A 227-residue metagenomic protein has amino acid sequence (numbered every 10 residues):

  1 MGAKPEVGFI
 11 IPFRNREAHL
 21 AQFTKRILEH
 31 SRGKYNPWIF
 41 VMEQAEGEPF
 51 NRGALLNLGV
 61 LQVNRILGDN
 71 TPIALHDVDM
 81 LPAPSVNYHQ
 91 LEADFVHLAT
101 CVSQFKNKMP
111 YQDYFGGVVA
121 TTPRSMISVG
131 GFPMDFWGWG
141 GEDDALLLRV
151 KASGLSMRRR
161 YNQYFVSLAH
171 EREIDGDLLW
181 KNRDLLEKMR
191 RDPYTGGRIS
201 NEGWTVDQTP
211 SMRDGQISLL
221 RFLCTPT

Functional and structural regions predicted by a protein language model:
G2-K4, P12, R16, Q22-N36: Short, acidic, metal-binding catalytic loop of nucleotide-sugar glycosyltransferases
P5-G8, W38, A145: Cell-envelope/extracellular polymer assembly enzymes that use nucleotide-activated donors
A21-T24, G33-N70, F105-K106: Active-site-proximal specificity loops/subdomain of glycosyltransferases
G68-A83: Short beta-strand-to-loop acidic/aromatic patch adjacent to the donor-nucleotide binding site
A83-N107: Conserved donor-nucleotide/metal-binding helix-loop-beta segment in metal-dependent transferases, i.e., the alpha-helix
S103-T121, S128: A recurrent flexible, glycine/aromatic-enriched loop bordering the glycosyltransferase active site that acts as
Y114-T122, P133-M134, G140-G141: A conserved catalytic-core signature of glycosyltransferases
D135-G138, D144-T227: C-terminal catalytic/acceptor-binding lobe
